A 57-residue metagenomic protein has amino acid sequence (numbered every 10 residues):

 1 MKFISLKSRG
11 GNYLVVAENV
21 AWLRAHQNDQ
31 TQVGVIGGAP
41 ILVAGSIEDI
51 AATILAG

Functional and structural regions predicted by a protein language model:
M1-G57: Acidic, Ser/Thr- and proline-rich intrinsically disordered linker/docking segments of eukaryotic scaffolds
